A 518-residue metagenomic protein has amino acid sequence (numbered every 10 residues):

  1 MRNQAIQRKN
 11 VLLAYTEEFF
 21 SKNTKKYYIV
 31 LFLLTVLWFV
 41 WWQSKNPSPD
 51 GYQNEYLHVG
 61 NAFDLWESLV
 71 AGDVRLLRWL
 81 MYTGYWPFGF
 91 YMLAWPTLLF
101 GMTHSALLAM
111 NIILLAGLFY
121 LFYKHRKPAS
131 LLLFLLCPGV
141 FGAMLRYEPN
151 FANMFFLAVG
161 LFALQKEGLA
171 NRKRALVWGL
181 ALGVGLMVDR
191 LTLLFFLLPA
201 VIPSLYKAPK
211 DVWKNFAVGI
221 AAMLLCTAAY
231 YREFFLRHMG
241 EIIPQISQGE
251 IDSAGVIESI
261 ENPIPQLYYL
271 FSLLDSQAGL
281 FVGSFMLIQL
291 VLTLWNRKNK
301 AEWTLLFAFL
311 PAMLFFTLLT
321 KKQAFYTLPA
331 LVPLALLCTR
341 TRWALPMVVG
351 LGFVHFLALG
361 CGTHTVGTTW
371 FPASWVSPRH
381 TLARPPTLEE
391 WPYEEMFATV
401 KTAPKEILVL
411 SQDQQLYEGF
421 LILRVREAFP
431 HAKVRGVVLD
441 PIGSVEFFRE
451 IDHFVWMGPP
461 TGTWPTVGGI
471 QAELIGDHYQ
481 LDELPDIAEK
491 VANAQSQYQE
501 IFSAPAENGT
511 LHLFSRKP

Functional and structural regions predicted by a protein language model:
K25, I29, L132, L176 (+5 more regions): Signature aromatic-anchored transmembrane alpha helix within multi-pass, membrane-resident enzymes that catalyze glycan
K45-Y56, L69-Y91, L99, S253-E258 (+1 more regions): Membrane-proximal lumenal/periplasmic loop motifs of glycosylation machinery
N61, F196-L197, P203-R297, M313 (+1 more regions): Transmembrane-lumen/periplasm boundary regions of multi-pass, lipid-linked membrane glycan transferases
R78, G84, F88-W95, L99-G117 (+2 more regions): Loop-to-helix entry region of an early transmembrane alpha helix in multi-pass inner-membrane enzymes
S105-P128, V159, I288-L294: Transmembrane-helix motifs of polytopic, lipid-linked glycan transferases
G142-N153, Q323-A324: Short acidic/glycine- and proline-prone juxtamembrane loop motifs at membrane-interface regions of multi-pass membrane
R174-R190, V201, L225, L310-T317: Membrane-interface alpha helices of multi-pass inner-membrane proteins
G350-Q414: Membrane-embedded, lumen/periplasm-facing catalytic core of multi-pass transferases that use lipid-linked donors
